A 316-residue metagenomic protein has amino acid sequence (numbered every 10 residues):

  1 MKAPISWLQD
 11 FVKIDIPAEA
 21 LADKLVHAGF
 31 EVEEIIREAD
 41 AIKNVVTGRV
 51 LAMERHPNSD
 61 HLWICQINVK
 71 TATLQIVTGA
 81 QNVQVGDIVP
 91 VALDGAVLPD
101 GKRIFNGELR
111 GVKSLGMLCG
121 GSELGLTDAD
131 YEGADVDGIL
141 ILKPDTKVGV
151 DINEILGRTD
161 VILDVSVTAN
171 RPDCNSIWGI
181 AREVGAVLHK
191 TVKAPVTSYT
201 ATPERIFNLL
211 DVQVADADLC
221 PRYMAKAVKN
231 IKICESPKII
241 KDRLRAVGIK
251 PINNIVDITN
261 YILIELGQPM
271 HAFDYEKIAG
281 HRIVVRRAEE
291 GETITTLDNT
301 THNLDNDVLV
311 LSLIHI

Functional and structural regions predicted by a protein language model:
M1-E204, L313: Phosphate-backbone binding interfaces of nucleic-acid-interacting proteins
R49-V77, T259-L313: Conserved mixed alpha/beta core segments that line enzyme active sites in large multi-domain catalysts
D60-W63, D100-I104, A129-E132, I177-W178 (+5 more regions): Short acidic, glycine/serine/threonine-rich loops at helix termini
I88, T191, P251, R282 (+1 more regions): Beta-sheet entry/capping signal
G107-L124, A129, E204-V212, L219 (+1 more regions): Aspartic protease
V150-V167, N208-A246: Residues forming anionic-ligand binding surfaces in small-molecule and nucleic-acid pockets of primarily soluble enzymes
C220-H281: Duplex nucleic acid-engaging cores and interfaces of nucleic-acid transaction enzymes
